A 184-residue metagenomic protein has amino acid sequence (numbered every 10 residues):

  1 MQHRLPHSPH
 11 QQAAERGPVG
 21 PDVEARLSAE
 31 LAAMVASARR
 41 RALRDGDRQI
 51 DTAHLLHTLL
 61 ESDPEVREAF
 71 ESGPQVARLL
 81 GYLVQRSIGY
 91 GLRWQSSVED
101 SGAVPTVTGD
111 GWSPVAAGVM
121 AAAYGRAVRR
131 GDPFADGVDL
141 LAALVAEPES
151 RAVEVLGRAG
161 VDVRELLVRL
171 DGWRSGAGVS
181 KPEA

Functional and structural regions predicted by a protein language model:
M1-A184: Histone-fold recognition with a strong bias for associated Lys/Arg-rich disordered tails
